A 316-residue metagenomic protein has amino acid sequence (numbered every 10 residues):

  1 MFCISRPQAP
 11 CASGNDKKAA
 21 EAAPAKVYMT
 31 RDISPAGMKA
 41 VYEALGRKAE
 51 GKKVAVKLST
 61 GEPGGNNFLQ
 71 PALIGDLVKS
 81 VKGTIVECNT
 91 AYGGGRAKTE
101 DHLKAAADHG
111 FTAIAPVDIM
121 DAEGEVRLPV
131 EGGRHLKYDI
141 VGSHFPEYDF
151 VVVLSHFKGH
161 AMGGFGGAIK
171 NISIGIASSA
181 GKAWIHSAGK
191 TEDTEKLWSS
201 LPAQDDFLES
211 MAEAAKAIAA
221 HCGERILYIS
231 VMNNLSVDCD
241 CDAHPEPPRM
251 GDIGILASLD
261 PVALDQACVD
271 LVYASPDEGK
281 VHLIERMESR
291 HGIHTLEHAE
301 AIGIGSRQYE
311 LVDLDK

Functional and structural regions predicted by a protein language model:
F2-A22: Bacterial Sec-dependent signal peptides at the C-terminal "C-region" and cleavage site
E21-G75, K79-K316: Extended, low-polarity segments enriched in aliphatic/aromatic residues
